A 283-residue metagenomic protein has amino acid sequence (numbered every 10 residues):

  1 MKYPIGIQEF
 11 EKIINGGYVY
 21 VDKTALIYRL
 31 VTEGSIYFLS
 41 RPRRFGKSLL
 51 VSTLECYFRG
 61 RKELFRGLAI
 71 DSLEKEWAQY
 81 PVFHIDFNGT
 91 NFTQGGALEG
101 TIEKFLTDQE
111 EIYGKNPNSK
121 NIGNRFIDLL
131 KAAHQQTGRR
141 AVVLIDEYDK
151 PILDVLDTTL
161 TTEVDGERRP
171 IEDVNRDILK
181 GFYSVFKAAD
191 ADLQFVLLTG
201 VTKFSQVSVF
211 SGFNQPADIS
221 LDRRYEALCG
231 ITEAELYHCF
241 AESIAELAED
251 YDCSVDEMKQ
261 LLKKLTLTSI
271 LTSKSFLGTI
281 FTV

Functional and structural regions predicted by a protein language model:
M1-V283: Phosphate-binding site recognition
